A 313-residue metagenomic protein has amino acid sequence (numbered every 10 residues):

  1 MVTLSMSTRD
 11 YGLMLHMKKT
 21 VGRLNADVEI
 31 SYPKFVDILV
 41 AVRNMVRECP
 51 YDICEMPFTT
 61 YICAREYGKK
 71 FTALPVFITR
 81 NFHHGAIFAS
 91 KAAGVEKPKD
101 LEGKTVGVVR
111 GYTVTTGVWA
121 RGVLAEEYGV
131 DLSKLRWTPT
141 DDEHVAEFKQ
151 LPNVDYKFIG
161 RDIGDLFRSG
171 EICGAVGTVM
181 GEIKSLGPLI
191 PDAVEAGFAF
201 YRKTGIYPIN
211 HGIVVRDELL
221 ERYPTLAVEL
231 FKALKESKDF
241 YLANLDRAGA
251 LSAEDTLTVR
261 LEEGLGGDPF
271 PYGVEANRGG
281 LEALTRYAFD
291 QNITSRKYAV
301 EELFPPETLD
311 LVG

Functional and structural regions predicted by a protein language model:
M1-S5, V95-T105, D290, S295-K297: Immediate post-signal peptide segment of exported/extracytoplasmic ligand-binding proteins
T3-L15: Extracytoplasmic "Venus flytrap"
M6, R80-E96, P208-E221: Hydrophobic/proline-rich hinge and linker segments of small-molecule sensing/allosteric domains, predominantly
G12-S133, T138-H144: Short, glycine-/small- and polar/acidic-enriched structural segments that line small-molecule recognition paths
F35-C54, G117-V118, E143-I183: Short helices/loops that flank or line small-molecule/ion binding pockets
P152-D246: Pocket-lining segment of extracytoplasmic ligand-binding domains
L220-D290: Secondary-structure end/capping motifs
E275-G313: Long, low-complexity C-terminal extensions of enzymes
